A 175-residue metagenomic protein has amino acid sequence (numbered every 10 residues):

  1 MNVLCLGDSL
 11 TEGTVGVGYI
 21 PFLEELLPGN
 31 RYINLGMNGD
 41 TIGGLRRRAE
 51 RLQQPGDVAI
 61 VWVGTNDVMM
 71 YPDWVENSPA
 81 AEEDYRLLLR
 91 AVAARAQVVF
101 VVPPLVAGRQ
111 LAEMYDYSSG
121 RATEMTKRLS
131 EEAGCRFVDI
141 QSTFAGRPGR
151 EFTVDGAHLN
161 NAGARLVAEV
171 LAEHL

Functional and structural regions predicted by a protein language model:
M1-A59, R165: Serine-esterase "nucleophile elbow" of acetyl-processing enzymes
F22-L26, R47-L175: Alpha-helical cap/lid subdomain in secreted, periplasmic, or secretory-pathway luminal O-acyl-processing enzymes
